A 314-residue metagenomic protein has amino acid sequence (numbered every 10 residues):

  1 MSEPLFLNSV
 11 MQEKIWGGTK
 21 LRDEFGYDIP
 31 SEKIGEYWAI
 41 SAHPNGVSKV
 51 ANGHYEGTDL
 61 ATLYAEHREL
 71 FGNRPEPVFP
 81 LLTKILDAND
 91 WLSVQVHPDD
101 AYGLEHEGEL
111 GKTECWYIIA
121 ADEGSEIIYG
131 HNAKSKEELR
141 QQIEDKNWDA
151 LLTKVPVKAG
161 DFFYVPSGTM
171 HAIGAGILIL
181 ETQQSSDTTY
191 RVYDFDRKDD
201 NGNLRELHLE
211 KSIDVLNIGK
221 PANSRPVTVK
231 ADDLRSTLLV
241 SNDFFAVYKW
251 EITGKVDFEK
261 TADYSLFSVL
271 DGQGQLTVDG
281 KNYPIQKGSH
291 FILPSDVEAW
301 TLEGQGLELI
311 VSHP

Functional and structural regions predicted by a protein language model:
M1-K134, D194-A222, V247, E308: Transition-metal
V78, L86-W91, D100, L110-G111 (+5 more regions): Ligand-binding loop in jelly-roll beta-barrel domains
T83-K84, L92, E109, E114-Y117 (+4 more regions): His/acidic/aromatic-lined binding-pocket segments of jelly-roll/cupin-type domains and related regulatory beta-sandwich
I118-L139, T237-L239, I252-D263: Short beta-strand/loop turn elements enriched in aromatics
Q141-D149, Q273-Q275: Short, structured beta-strand/loop micro-motifs enriched in basic residues and often containing a Trp
D145-L151, F162-Y164, M170-P221: An exposed, glycine/acidic-rich loop-and-rim segment of catalytic or binding clefts
L152-Y164, L178, D279-V297: Short acidic-glycine-tyrosine-enriched beta hairpin
P226-Y283, K287-S289, D296: Acidic/His-leaning functional-site neighborhoods
